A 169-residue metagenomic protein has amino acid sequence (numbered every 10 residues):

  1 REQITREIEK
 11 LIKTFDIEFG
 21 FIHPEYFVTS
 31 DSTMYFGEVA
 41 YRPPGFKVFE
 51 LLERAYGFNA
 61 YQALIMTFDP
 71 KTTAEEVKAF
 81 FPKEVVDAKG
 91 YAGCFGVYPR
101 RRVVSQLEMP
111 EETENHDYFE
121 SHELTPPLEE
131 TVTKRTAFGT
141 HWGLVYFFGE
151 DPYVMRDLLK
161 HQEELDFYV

Functional and structural regions predicted by a protein language model:
R1-T5, P152-M155: Generic alpha-helical secondary structure
Q3-P24, A40-R102: Active-site "cap" helix and flanking loop/linker of ATP-utilizing ligase/carboxylase catalytic domains
F27-D31: Short beta-strand micro-motifs enriched in acidic
Y35-E38: Protein kinase-like catalytic core scaffold
I65-V169: Peripheral (often C-terminal) accessory segments that flank ATP-dependent C-N-forming ligase machineries
